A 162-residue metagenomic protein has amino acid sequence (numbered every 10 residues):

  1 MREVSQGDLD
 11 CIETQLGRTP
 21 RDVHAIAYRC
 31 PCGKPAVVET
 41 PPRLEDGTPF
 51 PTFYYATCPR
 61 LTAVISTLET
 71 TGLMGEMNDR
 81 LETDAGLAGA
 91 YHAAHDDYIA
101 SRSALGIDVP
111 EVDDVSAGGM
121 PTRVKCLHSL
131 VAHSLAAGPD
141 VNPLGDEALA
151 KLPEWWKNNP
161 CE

Functional and structural regions predicted by a protein language model:
M1-E162: Preference for intrinsically disordered or flexible, low-complexity segments and adjacent hinge/connector residues
